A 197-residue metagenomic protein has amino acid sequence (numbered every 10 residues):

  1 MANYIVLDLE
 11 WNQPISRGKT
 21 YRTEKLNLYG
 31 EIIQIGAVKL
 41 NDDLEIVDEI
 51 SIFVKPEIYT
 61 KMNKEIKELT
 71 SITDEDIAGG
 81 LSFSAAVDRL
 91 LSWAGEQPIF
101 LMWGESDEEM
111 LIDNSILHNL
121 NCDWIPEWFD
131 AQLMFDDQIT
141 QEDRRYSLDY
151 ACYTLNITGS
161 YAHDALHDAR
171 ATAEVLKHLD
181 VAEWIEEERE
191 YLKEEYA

Functional and structural regions predicted by a protein language model:
A2, E174-A197: Acidic two-metal-ion nuclease catalytic site recognized across multiple nuclease folds, prominently DnaQ/RNase D-T
A2-E109, Y153, I157: Conserved non-catalytic scaffold segment of RNase H-like nuclease domains
L7, F129, H167: Active-site flanking residues adjacent to catalytic metal/cofactor-binding acidic residues
W11-Q13, L133, A171: Short, glycine/acidic-enriched loop or turn micro-motifs at the edges of active sites
S106-E127: Substrate-recognition/cap helix-loop segment adjacent to the acidic, metal-dependent catalytic center of Asp-based
F129-D143: Short alpha-helix plus adjacent loop in nuclease-associated cores
E142-T158: A polyampholytic, Gly/Pro-enriched intrinsically disordered region
D164-H178: Acidic, divalent-metal-coordinating active-site segment for phosphoryl/phosphodiester hydrolysis, typified by short
